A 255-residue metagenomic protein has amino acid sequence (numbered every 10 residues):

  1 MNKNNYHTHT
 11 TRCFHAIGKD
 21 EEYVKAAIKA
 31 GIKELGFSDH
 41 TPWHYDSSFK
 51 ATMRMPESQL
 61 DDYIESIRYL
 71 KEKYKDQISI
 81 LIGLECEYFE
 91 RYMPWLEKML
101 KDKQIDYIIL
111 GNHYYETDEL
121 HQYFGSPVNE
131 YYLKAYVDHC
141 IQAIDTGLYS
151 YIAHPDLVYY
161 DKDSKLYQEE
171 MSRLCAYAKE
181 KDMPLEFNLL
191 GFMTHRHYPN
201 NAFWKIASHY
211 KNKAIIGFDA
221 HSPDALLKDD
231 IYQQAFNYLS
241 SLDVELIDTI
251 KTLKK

Functional and structural regions predicted by a protein language model:
M1-C86, E90, P94-W95, L100 (+7 more regions): An N-terminally biased module of ancient metal coordination in phosphate/nucleic-acid-related enzymes
I32, F37, I105, L148-Y149 (+1 more regions): A structural motif
F49-M53, E97, N200-F203, D230-Q233: Short low-complexity, flexible loop/linker segments enriched in glycine and/or proline with clustered acidic
K75, L81, R91-E130: N-proximal accessory regions
D76-Q77, K181, Y210, L242-E245: Structured helix-beta-strand junction loops
I109-Y210: Domain-core and long-helix interface of multi-subunit machines
T194-H197, P223-L227: Short active-site-adjacent structural elements
D229-K255: Mid-to-C-terminal alpha-helical segments outside catalytic/metal-binding sites
